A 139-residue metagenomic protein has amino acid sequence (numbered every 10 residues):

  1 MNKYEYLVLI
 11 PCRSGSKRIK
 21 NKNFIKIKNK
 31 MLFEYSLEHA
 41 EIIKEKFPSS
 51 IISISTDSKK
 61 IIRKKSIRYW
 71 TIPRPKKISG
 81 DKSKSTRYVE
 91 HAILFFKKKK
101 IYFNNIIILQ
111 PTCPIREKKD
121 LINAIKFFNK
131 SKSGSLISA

Functional and structural regions predicted by a protein language model:
M1-K20: N-terminal nucleotide-binding beta1-loop-alpha1 segment
V8, I52-I54, S135: Hydrophobic/aromatic residues located in beta-strands of well-ordered beta-sheets within soluble catalytic
I19-I42: Short, well-formed alpha-helical segments that are part of the catalytic scaffolds of diverse glycosyltransferases
S36-I101: Conserved N-terminal catalytic core of the sugar/cofactor nucleotidyltransferase
S85-R87, H91, F95-K99, I115-A139: Conserved donor-nucleotide/metal-binding helix-loop-beta segment in metal-dependent transferases, i.e., the alpha-helix
I106: Short aromatic/hydrophobic "clamp" motif used to bind/position activated sugar donors
L109: Catalytic metal- and UDP-sugar-binding loop of GT-A-like glycosyltransferases, i.e., residues flanking the conserved
